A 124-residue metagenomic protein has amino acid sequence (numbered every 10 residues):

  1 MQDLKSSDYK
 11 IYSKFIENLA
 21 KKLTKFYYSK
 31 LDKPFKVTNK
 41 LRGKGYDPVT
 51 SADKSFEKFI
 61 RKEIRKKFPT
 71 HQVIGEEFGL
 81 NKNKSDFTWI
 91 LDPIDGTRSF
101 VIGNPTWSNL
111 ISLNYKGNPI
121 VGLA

Functional and structural regions predicted by a protein language model:
M1-I94: N-terminal subdomain of lithium-sensitive/metallo-dependent phosphomonoesterases centered on the IMPase/IPPase/PAP
N83-A124: DPxDG-like acidic metal-binding loop motif
